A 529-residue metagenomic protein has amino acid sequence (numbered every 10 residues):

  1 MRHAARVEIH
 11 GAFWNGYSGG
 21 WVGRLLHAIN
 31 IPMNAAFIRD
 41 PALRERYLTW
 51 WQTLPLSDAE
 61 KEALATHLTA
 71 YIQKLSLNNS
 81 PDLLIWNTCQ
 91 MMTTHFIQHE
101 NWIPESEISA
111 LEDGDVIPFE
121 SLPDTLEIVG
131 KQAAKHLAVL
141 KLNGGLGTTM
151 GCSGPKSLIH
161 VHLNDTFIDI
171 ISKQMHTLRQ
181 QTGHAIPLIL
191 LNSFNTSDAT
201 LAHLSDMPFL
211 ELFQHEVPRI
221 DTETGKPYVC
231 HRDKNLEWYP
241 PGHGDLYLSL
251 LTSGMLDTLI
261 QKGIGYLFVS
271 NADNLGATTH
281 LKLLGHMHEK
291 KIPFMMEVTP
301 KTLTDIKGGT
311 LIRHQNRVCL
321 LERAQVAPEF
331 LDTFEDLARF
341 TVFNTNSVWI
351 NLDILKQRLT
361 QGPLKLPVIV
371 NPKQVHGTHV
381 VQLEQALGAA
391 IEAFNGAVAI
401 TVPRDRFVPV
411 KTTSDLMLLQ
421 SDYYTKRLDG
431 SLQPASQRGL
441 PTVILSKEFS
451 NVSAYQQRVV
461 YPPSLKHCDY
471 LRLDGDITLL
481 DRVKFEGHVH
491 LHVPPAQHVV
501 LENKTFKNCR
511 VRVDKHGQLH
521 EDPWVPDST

Functional and structural regions predicted by a protein language model:
R2-K135, G285-T529: Left-handed beta-helix
G130-S153: N-terminal nucleotide-binding beta1-loop-alpha1 segment
Q132-A134, Q181-A185, L259-I264: Short helix-terminating capping/connector loops at secondary-structure junctions
V139-N143, D165-T177, L246-T258, L387: Structured alpha-helical segments in the cores of large, soluble enzyme domains
C152-L158, H203-L204: "Short basic amphipathic alpha-helical interaction patches in structured regions
K156-D169, H176, Q180, L190 (+1 more regions): Metallocofactor- and cofactor-centric catalytic cores in central/energy metabolism, strongly enriched
L188-S193, E297: Short internal beta-strands
D198-Q361: Conserved core of the sugar-phosphate nucleotidyltransferase
